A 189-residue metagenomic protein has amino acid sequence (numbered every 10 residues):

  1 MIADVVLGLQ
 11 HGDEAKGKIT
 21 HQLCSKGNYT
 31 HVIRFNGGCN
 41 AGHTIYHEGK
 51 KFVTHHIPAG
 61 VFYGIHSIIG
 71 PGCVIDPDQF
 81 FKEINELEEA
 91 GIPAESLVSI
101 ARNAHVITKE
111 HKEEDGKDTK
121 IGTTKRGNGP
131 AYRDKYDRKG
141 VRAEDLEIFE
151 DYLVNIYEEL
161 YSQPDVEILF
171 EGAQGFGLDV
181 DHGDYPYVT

Functional and structural regions predicted by a protein language model:
M1-T189: Non-transmembrane, aqueous-exposed alpha-helical and coiled segments at domain scale
